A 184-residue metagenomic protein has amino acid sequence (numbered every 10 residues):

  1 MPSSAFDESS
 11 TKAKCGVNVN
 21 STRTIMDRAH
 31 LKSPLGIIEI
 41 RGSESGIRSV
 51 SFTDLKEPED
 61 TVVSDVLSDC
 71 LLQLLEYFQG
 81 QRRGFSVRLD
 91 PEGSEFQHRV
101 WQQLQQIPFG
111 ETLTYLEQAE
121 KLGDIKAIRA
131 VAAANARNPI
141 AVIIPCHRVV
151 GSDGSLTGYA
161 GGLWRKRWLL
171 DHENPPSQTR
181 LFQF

Functional and structural regions predicted by a protein language model:
P2-E8, K12-K126, H172-F184: Basic nucleic-acid-binding alpha-helical/helix-turn surface characteristic of O6-alkylguanine DNA
K32, L89, I128, V150 (+1 more regions): Short glycine- and Lys/Arg-enriched binding-loop motifs that mark or flank ligand-binding interfaces
I38, T112, I125, A134 (+2 more regions): Gly/Ser/Thr-rich beta-alpha loop segments that engage phosphate groups in nucleotides
E120, V142, G158: Conserved SAM-binding loop
R129-N138: Regulatory, non-catalytic segments
V142-V149: Short Lys/Arg-enriched helix C-cap and helix-to-coil transition segments that create basic nucleic-acid-contact patches
S152-F184: …primarily DNA-binding HTH/wHTH and HhH modules…
